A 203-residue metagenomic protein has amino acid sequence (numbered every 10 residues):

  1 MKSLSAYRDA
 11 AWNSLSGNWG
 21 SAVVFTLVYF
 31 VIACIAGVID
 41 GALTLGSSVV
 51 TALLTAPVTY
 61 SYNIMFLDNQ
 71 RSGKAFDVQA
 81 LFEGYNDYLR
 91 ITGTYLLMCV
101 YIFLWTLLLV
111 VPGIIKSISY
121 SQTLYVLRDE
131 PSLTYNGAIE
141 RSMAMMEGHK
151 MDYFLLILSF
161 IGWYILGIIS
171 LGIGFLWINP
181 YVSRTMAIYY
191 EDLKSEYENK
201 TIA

Functional and structural regions predicted by a protein language model:
M1-A203: Hydrophobic alpha-helical membrane segments
